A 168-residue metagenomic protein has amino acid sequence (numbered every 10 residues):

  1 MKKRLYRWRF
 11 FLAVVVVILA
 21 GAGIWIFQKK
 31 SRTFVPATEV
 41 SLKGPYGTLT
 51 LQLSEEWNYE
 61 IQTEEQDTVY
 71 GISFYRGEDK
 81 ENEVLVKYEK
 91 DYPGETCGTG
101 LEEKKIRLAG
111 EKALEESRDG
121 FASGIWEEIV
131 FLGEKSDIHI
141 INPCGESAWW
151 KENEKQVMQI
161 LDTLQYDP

Functional and structural regions predicted by a protein language model:
M1-K80, F121-G124, K135, P143-P168: N-terminal targeting sequences that direct proteins away from the cytosol to non-cytosolic compartments
E60-K112: Short, solvent-exposed recognition patches
Y92-E152, M158, P168: Signature of long, low-cysteine stretches enriched in small and polar/charged residues
